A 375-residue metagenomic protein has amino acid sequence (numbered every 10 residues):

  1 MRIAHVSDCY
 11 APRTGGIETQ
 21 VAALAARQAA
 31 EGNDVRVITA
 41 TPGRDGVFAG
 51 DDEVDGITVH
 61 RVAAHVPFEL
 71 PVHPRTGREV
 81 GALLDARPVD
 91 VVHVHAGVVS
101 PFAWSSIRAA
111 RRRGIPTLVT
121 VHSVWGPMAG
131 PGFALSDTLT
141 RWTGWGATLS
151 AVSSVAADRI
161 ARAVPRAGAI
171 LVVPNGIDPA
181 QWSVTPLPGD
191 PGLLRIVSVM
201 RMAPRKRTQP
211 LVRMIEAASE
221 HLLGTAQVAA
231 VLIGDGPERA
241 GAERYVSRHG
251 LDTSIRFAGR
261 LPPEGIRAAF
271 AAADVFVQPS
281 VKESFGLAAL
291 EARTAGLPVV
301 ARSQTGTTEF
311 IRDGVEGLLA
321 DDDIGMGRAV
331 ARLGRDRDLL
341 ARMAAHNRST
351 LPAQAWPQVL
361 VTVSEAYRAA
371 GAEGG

Functional and structural regions predicted by a protein language model:
V155, G176: Carbohydrate-associated surface elements
P188-E216, V231: Conserved donor-binding/catalytic core segment of Leloir-type glycosyltransferases
E243-L261: Nucleotide-activated donor-binding/catalytic signature segment of Leloir-type glycosyltransferases, i.e., the conserved
R260-L261, A268-A273: Short alpha-helical donor nucleotide-sugar binding micro-motif in glycosyltransferases
V281: Aromatic "clamp/platform" in nucleotide-sugar-dependent glycosyltransferases that forms part of the donor/acceptor
P298-A301: Short hydrophobic beta-strand element within catalytic cores of glycosyltransferases and related nucleotide-activated
D313-I324, R332-R337: Conserved acidic donor-binding segment of nucleotide-sugar-dependent glycosyltransferases
L339-A353: A short, well-ordered alpha-helix in the C-terminal region of glycosyltransferases
